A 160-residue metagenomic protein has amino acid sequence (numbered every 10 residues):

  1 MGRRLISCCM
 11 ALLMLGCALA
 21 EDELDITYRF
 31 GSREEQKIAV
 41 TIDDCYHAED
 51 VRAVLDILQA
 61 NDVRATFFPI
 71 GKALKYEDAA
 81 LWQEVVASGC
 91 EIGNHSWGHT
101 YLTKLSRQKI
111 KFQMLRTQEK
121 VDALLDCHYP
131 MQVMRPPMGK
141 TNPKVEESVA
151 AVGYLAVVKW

Functional and structural regions predicted by a protein language model:
M1-G2, A18-A20: Intrinsically disordered, low-complexity Ser/Thr/Pro-rich tracts
G2-A11: Sec-dependent signal peptide recognition, specifically the positively charged N-region followed immediately by
M10-M14, A18: Hydrophobic core
M14, L58-Q59, V149: Hydrophobic alpha-helical packing residues
D22-T103, K109, R116-M131: Active-site beta->alpha N-cap acidic-glycine motif
M134: Aromatic-lined carbohydrate-recognition surfaces of secreted/lumenal glycan-active proteins
K140, V145-W160: His/Asp/Glu-enriched short active-site or ligand-binding loop at hydrolase and phosphoryl-transfer sites
